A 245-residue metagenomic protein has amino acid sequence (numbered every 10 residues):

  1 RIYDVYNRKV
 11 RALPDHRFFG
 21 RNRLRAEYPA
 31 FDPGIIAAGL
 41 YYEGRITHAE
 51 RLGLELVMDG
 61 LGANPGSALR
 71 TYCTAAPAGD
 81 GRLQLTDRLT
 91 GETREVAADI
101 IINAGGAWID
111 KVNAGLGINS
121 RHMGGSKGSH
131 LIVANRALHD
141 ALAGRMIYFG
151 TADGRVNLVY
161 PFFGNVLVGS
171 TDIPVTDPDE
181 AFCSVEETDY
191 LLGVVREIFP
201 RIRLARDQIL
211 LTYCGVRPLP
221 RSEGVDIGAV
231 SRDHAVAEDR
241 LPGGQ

Functional and structural regions predicted by a protein language model:
R1-E27, N157: Dinucleotide-binding Rossmann-like beta1-alpha1 core, especially the glycine-rich loop that anchors the ADP
E27-I35: Flexible hinge/switch segments at interdomain interfaces of large molecular machines
A38-I100: Helical element adjacent to the flavin cofactor pocket in flavoenzyme catalytic cores
Y42, R70-Y72, A78, T86 (+6 more regions): Generic beta-strand/beta-sheet core signal
R51, E55, D59, A114 (+2 more regions): C-terminal catalytic lobe of FAD-dependent flavoproteins
G91, W108-I109, H139, P174: Glycine-rich nucleotide phosphate-binding loop and flanking beta-alpha elements of Rossmann-like dinucleotide-binding
E95-G106, V195: Short hydrophobic core segments
N103-I118: Flavin (primarily FAD) binding-site architecture
